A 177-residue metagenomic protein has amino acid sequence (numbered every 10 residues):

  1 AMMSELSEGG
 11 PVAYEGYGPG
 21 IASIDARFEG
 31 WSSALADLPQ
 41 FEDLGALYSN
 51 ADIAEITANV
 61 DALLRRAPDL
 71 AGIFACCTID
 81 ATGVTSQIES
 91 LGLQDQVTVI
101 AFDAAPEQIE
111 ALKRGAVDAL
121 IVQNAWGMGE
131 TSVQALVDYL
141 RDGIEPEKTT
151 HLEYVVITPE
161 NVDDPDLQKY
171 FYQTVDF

Functional and structural regions predicted by a protein language model:
A1-V12, A26, E55-T57, A104-Q108 (+1 more regions): Hydrophobic alpha-helical segments within soluble ligand-binding/sensing domains
A13, F74, T98-I100, D118 (+1 more regions): Structural detector of well-ordered beta-strand residues that form the stable sheet scaffold of enzyme domains
E15, P19, S23, A34 (+1 more regions): Hinge/cleft segment of the Venus flytrap/periplasmic-binding protein
I21-I24, S49, I53, F74-C77 (+1 more regions): Solvent-exposed, acidic/flexible segments
R27-Q40: Ligand-binding cleft/hinge of the Venus flytrap
W31, E42-A111: Hydrophobic alpha-helical
G115-V122: Rossmann-fold dehydrogenase core element
